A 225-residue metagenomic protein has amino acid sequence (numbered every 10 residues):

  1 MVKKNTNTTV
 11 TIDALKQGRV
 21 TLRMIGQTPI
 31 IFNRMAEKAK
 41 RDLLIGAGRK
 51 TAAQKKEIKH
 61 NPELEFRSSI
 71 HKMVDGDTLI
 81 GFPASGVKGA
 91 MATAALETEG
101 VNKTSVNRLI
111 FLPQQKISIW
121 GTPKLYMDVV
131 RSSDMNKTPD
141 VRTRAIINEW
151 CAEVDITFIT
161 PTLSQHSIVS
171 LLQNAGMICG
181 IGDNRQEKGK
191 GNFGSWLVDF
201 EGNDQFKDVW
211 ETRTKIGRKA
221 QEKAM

Functional and structural regions predicted by a protein language model:
M1-M225: RNA-interacting cores
